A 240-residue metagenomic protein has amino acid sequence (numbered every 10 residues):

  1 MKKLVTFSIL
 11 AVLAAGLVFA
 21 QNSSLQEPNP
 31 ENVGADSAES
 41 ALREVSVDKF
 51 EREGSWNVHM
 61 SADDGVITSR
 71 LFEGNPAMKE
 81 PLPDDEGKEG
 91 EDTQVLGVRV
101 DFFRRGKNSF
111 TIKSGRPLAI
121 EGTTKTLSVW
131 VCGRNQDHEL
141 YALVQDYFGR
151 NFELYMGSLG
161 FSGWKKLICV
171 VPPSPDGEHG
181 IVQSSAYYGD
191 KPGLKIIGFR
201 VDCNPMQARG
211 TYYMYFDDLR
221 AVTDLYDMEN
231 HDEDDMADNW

Functional and structural regions predicted by a protein language model:
M1-L4, Q21: Positively charged n-region of N-terminal signal peptides that target proteins for export
L4-V5, D202: Small/flexible residues
S8-G16: Bacterial N-terminal signal peptides
Q21-W240: Beta-rich carbohydrate-recognition modules and glycan-binding surfaces
